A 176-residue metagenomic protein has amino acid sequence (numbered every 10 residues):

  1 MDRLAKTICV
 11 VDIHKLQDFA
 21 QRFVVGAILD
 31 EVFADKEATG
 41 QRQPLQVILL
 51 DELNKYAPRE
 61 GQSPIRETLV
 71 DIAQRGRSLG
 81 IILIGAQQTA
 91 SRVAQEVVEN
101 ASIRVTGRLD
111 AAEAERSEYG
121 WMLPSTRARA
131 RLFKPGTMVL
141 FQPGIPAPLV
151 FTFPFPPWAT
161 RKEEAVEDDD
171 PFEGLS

Functional and structural regions predicted by a protein language model:
M1-L4, I8, D12-H14, A94 (+5 more regions): Poly-acidic low-complexity segments
M1-Q74, S78, M138-G144: P-loop NTPase motor domains
L16-D18, K55-A57, A90, W158-E163: Short acidic, S/G/P-rich loop/turn micro-motifs used as interaction or catalytic elements
G26, R59, G136, P156-W158 (+1 more regions): Generic signature of intrinsically disordered, low-complexity segments enriched in small/polar residues
E31, E37, E52, E60 (+6 more regions): Glutamate identity and glutamate-enriched acidic tracts
I65-P157: Conserved ATP-driven motor cores of ASCE-family P-loop NTPases powering translocation/secretion/packaging/pilus
V150-S176: Charge-patterned, long linear interaction tracts outside catalytic cores
